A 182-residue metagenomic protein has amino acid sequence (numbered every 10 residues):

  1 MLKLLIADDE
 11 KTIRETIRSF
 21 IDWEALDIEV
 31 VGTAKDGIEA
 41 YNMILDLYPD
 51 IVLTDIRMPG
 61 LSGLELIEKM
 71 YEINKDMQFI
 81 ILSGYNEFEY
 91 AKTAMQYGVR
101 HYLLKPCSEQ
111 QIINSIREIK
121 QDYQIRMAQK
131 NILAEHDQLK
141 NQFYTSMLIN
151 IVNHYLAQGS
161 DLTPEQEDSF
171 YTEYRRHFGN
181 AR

Functional and structural regions predicted by a protein language model:
M1-L4: Extreme N-terminal starter segment of soluble prokaryotic enzymes
A7-D8, A34, V52: Conserved sequence signature across two-component system core domains
D8, A25, L139-F143: Residue-level detector of secondary-structure boundary/capping sites
D9-K11, I56: Generic detector of well-ordered alpha-helical packing
K11-G32: Two-component/phosphorelay signaling modules centered on CheY-like receiver
W23, I38-L139: CheY-like receiver
C107-R182: Interdomain helical linkers/hinges and coiled-coil/dimerization scaffolds that transmit conformational signals
